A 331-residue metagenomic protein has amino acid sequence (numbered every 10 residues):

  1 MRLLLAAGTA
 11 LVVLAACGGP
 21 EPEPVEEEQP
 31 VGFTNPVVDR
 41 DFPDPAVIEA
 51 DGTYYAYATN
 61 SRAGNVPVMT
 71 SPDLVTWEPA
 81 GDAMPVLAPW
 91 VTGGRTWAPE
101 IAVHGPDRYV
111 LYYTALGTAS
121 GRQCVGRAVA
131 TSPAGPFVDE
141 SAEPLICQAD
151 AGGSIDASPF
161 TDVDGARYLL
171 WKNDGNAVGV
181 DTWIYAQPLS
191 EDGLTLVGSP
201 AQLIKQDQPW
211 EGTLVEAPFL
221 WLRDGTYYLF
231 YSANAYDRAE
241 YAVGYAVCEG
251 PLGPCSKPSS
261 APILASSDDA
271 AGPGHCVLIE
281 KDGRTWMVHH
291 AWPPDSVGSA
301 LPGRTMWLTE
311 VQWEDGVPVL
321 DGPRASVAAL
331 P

Functional and structural regions predicted by a protein language model:
M1-A7: Bacterial N-terminal signal peptides that target proteins for export
V13-A16: C-terminal motif of bacterial Sec signal peptides marking the signal peptidase cleavage site
G18-P331: Carbohydrate-active catalytic/glycan-binding domains of CAZyme proteins, especially the secreted or lumenal ectodomains
